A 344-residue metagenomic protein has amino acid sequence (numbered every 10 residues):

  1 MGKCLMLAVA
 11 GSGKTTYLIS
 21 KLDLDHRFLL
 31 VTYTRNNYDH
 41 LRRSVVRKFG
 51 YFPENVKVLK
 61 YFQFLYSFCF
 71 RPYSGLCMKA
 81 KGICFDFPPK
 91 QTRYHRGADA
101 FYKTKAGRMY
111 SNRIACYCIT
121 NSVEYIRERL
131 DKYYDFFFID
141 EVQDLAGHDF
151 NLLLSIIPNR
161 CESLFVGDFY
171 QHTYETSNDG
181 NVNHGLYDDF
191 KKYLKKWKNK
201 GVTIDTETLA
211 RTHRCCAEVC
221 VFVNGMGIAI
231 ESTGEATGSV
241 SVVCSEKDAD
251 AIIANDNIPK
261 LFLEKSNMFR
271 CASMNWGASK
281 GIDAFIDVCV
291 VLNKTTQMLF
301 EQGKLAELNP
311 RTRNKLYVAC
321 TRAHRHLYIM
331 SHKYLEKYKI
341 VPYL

Functional and structural regions predicted by a protein language model:
M1-L344: The feature marks helicase ATPase cores and/or their adjacent C-terminal helical subdomains in SF1/SF2/AAA+ helicases
